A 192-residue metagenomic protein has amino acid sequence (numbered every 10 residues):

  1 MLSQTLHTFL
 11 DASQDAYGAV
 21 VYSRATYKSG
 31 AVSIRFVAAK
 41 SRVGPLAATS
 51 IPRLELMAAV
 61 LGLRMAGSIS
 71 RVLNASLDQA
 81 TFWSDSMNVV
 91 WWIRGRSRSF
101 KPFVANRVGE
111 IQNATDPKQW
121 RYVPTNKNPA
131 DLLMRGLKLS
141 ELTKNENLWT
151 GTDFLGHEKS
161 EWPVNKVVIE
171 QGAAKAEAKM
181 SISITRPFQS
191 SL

Functional and structural regions predicted by a protein language model:
M1-L2, N74: A short acidic-Thr-Gly-centered motif at the start of a beta-strand
L2-T5, F9-Q14, S50-M57, F82-D85: Secondary-structure capping and boundary motifs in well-ordered enzyme cores
T8-S29, S33-I34: Acidic, metal-ligating active-site segments
A12-D15, Y22-R24, A39-R42, D85-V89 (+3 more regions): An acidic- and aromatic-residue-enriched active-site/binding cleft used to recognize and process polar
R24-A25, I93-V108, M134-K144: Short secondary-structure boundary/capping segments
A25-M57, G95: A short, polar/acidic, helix/strand-boundary loop motif
L61-P129: RNase H catalytic domain
Q112-N128, L132-L192: Flexible, low-complexity interdomain linkers flanking nucleic-acid-processing modules
